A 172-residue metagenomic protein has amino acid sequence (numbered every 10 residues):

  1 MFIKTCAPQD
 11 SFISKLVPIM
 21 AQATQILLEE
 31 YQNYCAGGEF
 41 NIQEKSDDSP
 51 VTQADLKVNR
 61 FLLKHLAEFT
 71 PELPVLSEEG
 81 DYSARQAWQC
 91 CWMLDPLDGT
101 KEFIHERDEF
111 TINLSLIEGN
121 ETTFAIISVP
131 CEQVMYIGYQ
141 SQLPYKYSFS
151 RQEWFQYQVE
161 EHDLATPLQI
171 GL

Functional and structural regions predicted by a protein language model:
M1-L97: N-terminal subdomain of lithium-sensitive/metallo-dependent phosphomonoesterases centered on the IMPase/IPPase/PAP
Q25-I26, K101, I127, Q140: Charged/polar positions on well-ordered alpha helices
E68, D108-T111, Q142: Residues in and immediately flanking transmembrane alpha helices
V75, W92, I112, I170-G171: Well-ordered beta-strand positions enriched in small/hydrophobic/aromatic, beta-favoring residues
A84-R85, K101-I104, M135: Conserved protein kinase catalytic core
C90-C131: Glycine-rich active-site/cofactor-binding loop and its immediate structural neighborhood
L114-L172: Acidic beta-strand-loop-alpha-helix segment within the catalytic core of divalent metal-dependent phosphate-processing
